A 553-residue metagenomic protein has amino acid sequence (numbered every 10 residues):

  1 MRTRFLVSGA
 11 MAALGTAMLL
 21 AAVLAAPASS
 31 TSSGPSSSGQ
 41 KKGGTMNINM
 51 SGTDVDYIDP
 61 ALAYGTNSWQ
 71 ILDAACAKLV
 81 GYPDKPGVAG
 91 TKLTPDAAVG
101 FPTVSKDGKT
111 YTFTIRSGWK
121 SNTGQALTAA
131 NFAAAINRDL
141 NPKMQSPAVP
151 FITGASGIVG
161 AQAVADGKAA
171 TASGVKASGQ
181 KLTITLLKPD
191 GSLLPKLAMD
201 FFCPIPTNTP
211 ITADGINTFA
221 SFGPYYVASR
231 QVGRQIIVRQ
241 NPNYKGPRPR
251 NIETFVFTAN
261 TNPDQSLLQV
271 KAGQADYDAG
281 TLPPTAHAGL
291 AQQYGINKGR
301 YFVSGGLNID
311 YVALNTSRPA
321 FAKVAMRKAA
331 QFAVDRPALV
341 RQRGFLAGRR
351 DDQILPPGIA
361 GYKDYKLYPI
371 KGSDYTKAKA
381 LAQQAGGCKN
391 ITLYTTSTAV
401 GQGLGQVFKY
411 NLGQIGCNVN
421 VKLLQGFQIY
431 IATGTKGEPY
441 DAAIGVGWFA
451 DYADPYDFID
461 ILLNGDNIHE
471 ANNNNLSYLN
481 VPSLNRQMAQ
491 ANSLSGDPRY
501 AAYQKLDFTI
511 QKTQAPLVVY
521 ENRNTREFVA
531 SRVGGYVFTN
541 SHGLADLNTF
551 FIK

Functional and structural regions predicted by a protein language model:
G39, V175, K328, N418-I429 (+2 more regions): Extracytoplasmic/peripheral linker and loop segments enriched in polar/acidic and small residues with frequent Thr/Pro
N49-K106, T218-S221: N-terminal lobe/hinge region of extracytoplasmic solute-binding protein
D84-K85, T185-R250, T254: Gly/Pro-rich hinge or "lid" segments in bacterial periplasmic/extracellular proteins
T114, A129-A134, R138-T207: Surface-exposed binding/hinge segments that line and control ligand-binding clefts or catalytic entry sites
T209-A213, N243-L290, N418: Ligand-site clamp/hinge motif
S317-I359, G403-L404, I510-V519: Periplasmic-binding protein-like
G348-Q383, T398-G403: Structural transition elements
E527-K553: Long beta-strand-rich cores associated with HINT superfamily self-processing modules
